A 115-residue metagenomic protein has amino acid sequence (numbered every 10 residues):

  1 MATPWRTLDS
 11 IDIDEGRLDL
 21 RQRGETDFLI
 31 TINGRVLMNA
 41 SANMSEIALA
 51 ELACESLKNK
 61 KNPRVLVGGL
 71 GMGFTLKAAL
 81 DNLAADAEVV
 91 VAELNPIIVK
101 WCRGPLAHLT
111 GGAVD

Functional and structural regions predicted by a protein language model:
M1-I32: N-terminal auxiliary segments of SAM/dcSAM-dependent transferases
V36-M38: Short, surface-exposed beta-strand-loop junctions and turns on beta-sheet-rich folds
N43, I47-D115: The AdoMet/dcAdoMet-binding core of the Class I SAM-like
